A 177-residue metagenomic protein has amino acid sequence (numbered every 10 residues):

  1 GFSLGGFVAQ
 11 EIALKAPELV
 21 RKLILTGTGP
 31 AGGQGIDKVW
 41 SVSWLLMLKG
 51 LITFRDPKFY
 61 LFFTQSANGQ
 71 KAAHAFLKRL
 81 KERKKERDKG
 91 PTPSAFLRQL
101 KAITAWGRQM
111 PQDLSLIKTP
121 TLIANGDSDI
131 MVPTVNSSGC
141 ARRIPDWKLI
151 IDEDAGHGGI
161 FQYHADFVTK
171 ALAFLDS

Functional and structural regions predicted by a protein language model:
G1-G6, G126: Conserved alpha/beta-hydrolase "nucleophile elbow" surrounding the catalytic nucleophile
V8-I12: Hydrolases whose catalytic domains are alpha/beta-hydrolase-1, hotdog thioesterase, or metallo-beta-lactamase-like
L14-K15, R21-I52: Flexible "cap/lid" loop of the alpha/beta hydrolase fold
V20-R21, W147: Core-facing hydrophobic residues within beta-strands of well-ordered domains
D56-R108, Q112-D113: Conserved alpha/beta-hydrolase catalytic His-Asp/Glu region
I117, I123-N125, D129: Short beta-strand/loop motif that positions the catalytic acidic residue of the alpha/beta-hydrolase fold
I130-N136: Conserved alpha/beta-hydrolase "acid-adjacent" motif
D146-S177: Catalytic active-site module of serine/aspartate enzymes centered on a nucleophile-bearing elbow/loop
